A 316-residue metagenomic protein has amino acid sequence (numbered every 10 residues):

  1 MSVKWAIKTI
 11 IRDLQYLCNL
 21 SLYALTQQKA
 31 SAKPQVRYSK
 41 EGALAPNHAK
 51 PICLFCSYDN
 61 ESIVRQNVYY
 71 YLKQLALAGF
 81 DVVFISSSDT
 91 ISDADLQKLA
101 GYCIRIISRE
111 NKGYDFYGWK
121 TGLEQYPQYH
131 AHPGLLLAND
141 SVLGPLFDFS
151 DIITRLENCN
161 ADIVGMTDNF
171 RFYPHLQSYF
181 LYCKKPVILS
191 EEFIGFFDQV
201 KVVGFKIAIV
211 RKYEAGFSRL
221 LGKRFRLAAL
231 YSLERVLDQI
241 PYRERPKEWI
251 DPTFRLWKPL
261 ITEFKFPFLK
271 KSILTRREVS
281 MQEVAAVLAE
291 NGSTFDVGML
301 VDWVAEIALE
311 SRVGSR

Functional and structural regions predicted by a protein language model:
M1-R316: ER/Golgi luminal nucleotide-sugar-dependent glycosyltransferases, focusing on the catalytic module
